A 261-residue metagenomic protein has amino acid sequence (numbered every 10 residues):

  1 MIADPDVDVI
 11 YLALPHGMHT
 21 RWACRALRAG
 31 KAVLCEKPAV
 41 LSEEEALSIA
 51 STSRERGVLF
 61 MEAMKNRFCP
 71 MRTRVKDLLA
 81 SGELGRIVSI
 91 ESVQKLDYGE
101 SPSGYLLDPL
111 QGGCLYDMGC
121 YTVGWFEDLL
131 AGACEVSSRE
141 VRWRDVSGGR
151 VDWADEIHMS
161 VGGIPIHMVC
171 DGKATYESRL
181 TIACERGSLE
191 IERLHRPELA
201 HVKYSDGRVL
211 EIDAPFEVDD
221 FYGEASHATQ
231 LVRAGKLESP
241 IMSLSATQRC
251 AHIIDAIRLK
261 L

Functional and structural regions predicted by a protein language model:
I2, V9, P15-H16, T20-K65: Beta-strand-loop-alpha-helix segment that lines the small-molecule cofactor/substrate pocket of alpha/beta enzymes
D8-V9, S89, P165: Short, Asp-centered acidic motifs that coordinate Mg2+ and/or phosphate in catalytic or ligand-binding sites
V9-Y11, A228-L261: C-terminal helix-rich "cap/oligomerization" subdomain common to oxidoreductases
H19-T20, A46, R72, T122-F126 (+2 more regions): A general structural signal for well-ordered alpha-helical segments in protein cores
G30, S103-L110, D206-L210: Short glycine/proline- and charge-enriched loop/turn segments that cap or connect secondary-structure elements
N66-R139, D145-S147: Predominantly a Rossmann-like dinucleotide-binding segment in NAD(P)-dependent oxidoreductases
G124-L199, P215, S226-A234, D255: Contiguous beta-strand/loop segments that form the cofactor/metal-binding neighborhood of enzyme cores
A214-S226, M242: Active-site loop of classical SDR/Rossmann-like NAD(P)-dependent oxidoreductases, centered on the catalytic Tyr-X3-Lys
